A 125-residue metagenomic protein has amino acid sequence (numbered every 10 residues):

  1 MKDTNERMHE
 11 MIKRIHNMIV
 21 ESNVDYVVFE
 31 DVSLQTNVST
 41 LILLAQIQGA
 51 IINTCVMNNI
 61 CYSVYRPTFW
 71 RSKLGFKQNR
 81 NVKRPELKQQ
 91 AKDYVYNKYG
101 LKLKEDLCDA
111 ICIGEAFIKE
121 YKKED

Functional and structural regions predicted by a protein language model:
M1-D125: Phosphate- and other anionic-substrate recognition elements at nucleic-acid/protein interfaces
